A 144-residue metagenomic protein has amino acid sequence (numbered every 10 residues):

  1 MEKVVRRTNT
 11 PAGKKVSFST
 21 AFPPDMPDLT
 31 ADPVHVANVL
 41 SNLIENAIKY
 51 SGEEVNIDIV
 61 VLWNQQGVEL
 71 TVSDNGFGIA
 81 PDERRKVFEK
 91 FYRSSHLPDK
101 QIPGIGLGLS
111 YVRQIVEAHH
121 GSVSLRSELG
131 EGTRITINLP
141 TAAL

Functional and structural regions predicted by a protein language model:
S17-P27: Conserved catalytic submotifs in the C-terminal HATPase_c
A47-I48: Short helix-loop "hinge" at the ATP-lid/N-box region of the Bergerat-fold HATPase_c
E54-Q66: Short beta-strand/loop element within the Bergerat-fold HATPase_c
D74: Acidic ATP/Mg2+-coordinating residue in the GHKL
G78-E89: Short helix N-cap motif at coil->helix boundaries in the Bergerat
R84, P103, G108, V112: Short alpha-helical Gxxx[C/S/T] motif in the catalytic ATP-binding
